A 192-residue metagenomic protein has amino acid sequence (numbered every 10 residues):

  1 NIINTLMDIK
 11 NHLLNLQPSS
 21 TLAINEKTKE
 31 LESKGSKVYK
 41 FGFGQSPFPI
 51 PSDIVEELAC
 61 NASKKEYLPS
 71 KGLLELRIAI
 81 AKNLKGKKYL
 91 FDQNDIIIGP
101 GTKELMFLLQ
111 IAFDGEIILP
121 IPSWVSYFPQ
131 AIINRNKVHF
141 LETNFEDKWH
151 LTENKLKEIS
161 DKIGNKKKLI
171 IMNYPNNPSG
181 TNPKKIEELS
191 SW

Functional and structural regions predicted by a protein language model:
N1-L6: Short, Lys/Arg-enriched N-terminal segments with co-localized hydrophobic residues within the first ~10-30 amino acids
K10-G101: N-terminal small-domain helix-loop-helix segment of the aminotransferase-like
V38, D114, K166-K167: Local beta-strand N-terminus motif with an aromatic residue
S46, K103, Y174-P178: Short glycine-rich anion-binding loops that position phosphate/pyrophosphate groups of nucleotides and phosphorylated
A112-I132: Conserved PLP-anchoring active-site segment centered on the Schiff-base-forming lysine
I121, F140-F145: Short beta->alpha connector loops at strand-helix junctions that form conserved, small/polar/Pro-enriched
I133-V138: A short helix-loop-beta submotif of the ANL/AMP-binding
T143-W192: Active-site phosphate-binding strand-loop segment of PLP-dependent enzymes
